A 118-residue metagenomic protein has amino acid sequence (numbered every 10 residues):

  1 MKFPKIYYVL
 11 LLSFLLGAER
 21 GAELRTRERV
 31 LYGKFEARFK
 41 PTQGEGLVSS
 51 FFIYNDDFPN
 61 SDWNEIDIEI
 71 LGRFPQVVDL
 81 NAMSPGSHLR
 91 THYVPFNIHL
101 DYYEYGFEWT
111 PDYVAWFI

Functional and structural regions predicted by a protein language model:
P4-F14: Sec-dependent N-terminal signal peptides
G17-I118: GH16 jelly-roll
